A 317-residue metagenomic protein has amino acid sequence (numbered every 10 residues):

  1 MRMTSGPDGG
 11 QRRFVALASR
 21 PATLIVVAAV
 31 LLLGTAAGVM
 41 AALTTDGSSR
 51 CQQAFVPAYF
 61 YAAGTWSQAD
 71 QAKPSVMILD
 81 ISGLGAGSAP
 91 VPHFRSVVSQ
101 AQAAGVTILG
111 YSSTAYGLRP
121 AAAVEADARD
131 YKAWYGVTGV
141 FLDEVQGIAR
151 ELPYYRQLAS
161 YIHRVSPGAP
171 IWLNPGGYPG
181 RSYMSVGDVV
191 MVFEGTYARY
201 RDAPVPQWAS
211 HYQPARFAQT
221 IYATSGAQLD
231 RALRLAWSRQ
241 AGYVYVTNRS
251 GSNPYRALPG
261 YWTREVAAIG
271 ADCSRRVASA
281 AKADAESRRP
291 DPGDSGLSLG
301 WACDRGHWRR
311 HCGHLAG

Functional and structural regions predicted by a protein language model:
M1-S19: Terminal targeting segments of Actinobacterial cell-envelope proteins
S19-T23, G34, M40-S287: Glycan-processing catalytic domains of CAZymes
A22-V26, G296-W301: Short, hydrophobic alpha-helical membrane anchors of single-pass surface/secreted proteins
L32-A42, R309-H314: Hydrophobic alpha-helical membrane-insertion segments, chiefly the h-region of N-terminal signal peptides
G47, I269, L299, G306-W308: Secretory pathway export signals and precursors
R50-Q52, S274, A302-D304, H311-G313: Sequence contexts marking disulfide-bonded cysteines in secreted/extracellular proteins
S279-A285, S295, W308-H314: Extracellular/mature segments of secreted proteins
R288-S298: Extracellular Ser/Thr-rich, low-complexity/disordered mucin-like segments
